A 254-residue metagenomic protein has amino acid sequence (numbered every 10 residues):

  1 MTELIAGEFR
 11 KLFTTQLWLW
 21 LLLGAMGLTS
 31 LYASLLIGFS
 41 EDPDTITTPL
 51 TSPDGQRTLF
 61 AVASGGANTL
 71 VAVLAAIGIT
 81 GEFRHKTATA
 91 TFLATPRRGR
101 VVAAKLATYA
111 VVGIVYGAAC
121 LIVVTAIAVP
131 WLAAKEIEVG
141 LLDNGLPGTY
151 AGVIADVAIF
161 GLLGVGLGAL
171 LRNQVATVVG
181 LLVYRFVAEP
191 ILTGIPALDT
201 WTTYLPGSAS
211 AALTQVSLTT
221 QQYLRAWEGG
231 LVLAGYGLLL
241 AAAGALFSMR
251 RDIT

Functional and structural regions predicted by a protein language model:
M1-G27: Aromatic- and glycine-rich beta-strand/loop motifs that create alpha-glucan
L4, A197-L218: Short hydrophobic, aromatic-rich alpha-helical segments embedded in or entering the lipid bilayer of multi-pass
K11, T80, T91-L93, G164 (+1 more regions): Helix-capping/transition residues at the boundaries of transmembrane alpha-helices and the short helical linkers
L17, R97-G99, N173-V175: Membrane-helix interface segments
L17-I77, V102-L170, V183, E189-L192 (+2 more regions): Secretory targeting signals
A72-A94, R98-G99, L106: Transmembrane helix boundary and interhelical loop/hinge segments in multi-pass membrane proteins
E82, L170-L171, R250: Helix-loop interface residues and adjacent transmembrane-helix termini in multi-pass membrane transporters, primarily
V232-T254: Junction motif at the cytosolic side of a transmembrane helix
